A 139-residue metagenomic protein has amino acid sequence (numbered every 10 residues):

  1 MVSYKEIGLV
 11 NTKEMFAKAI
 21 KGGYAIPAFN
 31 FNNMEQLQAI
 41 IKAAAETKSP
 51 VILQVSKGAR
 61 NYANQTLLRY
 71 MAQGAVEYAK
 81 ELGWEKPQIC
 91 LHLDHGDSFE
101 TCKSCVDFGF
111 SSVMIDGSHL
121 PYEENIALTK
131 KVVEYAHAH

Functional and structural regions predicted by a protein language model:
M1-P27, Q73-V76, K80-G83: N-terminal amphipathic alpha-helix/helix-capping segment at the start of soluble metabolic enzymes
I7-I20, F29, E35-L53: N-terminal glycine-rich anion-binding loops that anchor highly charged ligand groups
E14, Q36, A59-F108: N-terminal active-site wall of soluble small-molecule enzyme domains
I26-N30, V51-V55, I89-H95, V113-I115: Hydrophobic faces of well-ordered beta-strands that scaffold small-molecule active sites in alpha/beta enzyme cores
E35-Q38, Y62-R69, D97-C102, S118-H139: Active-site-adjacent beta->alpha loops and helix N-cap segments on the catalytic face of soluble alpha/beta enzymes
T47-S49, F108-V113: Glycine-enriched alpha-helix->loop->beta-strand junction motifs that scaffold or abut catalytic
